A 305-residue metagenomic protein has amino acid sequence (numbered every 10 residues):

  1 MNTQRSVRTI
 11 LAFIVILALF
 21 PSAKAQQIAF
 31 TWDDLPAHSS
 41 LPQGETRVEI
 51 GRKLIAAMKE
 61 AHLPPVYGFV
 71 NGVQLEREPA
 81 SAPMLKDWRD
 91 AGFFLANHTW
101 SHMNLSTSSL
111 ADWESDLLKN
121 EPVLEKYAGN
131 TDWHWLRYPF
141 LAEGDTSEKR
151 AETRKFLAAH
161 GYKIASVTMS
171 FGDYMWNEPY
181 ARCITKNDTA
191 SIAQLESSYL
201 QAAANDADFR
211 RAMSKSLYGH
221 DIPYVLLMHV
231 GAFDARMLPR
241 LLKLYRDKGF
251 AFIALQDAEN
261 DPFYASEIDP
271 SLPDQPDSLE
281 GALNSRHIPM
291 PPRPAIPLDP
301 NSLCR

Functional and structural regions predicted by a protein language model:
N2-L11: Bacterial N-terminal signal peptides that target proteins for export
I10-A18: Bacterial N-terminal signal peptides
F20-S22: N-terminal signal peptide c-region/cleavage motif recognized by signal peptidases
A25-L141, L226-L227, L244, N260: Active-site beta->alpha N-cap acidic-glycine motif
L35-V48, S109-D112, I184-K186, I192 (+2 more regions): Acidic/histidine-rich helix-loop elements that form or flank divalent-metal/phosphate-binding sites at the catalytic
P42-Q43, R77, M103-Y127, T146-H160 (+2 more regions): Alpha-helical scaffold elements lining the catalytic groove of polysaccharide deacetylases
K59-H62, S166, H220, V230-R305: C-terminal domain-boundary segment and adjacent tail
P83-M84, E152-T153, R240-L241: A short acidic, amphipathic alpha-helical/loop segment
